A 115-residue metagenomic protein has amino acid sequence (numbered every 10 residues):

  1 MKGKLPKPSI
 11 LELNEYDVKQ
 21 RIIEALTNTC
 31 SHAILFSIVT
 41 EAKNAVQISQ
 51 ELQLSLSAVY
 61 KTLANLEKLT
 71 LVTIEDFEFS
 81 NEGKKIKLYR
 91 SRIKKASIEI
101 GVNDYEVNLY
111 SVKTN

Functional and structural regions predicted by a protein language model:
L5-H32: Short alpha-helical segments that sit at the start of domains
T29-S31, T40-Q47: Short capping segments at the starts of secondary-structure elements
Q47-E51, L66: A short acidic, leucine-rich amphipathic alpha-helix
T70: Glycine-centered, phosphate/nucleic-acid-interacting loop/turn motifs that mediate DNA/RNA or nucleotide
S80-N115: Conserved segment of winged-helix/HTH DNA-binding domains
